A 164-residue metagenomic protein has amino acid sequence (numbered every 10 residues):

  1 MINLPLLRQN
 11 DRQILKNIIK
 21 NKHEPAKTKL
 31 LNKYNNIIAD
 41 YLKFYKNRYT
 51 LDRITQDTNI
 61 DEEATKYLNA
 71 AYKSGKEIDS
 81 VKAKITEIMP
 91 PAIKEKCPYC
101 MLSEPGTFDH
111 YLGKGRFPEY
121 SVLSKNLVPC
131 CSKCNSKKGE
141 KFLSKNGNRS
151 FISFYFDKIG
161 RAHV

Functional and structural regions predicted by a protein language model:
I2-I85: N-terminal accessory alpha/beta regions
L4-L7, L15, L30-L31, L42 (+10 more regions): Generic detector of leucine side chains in alpha-helical contexts
Y34-I38, I159-V164: Polar low-complexity intrinsically disordered regions
A70, D79, Y99-L102, K137: N-terminal start-of-chain detector that recognizes signal peptides and the immediate post-cleavage beginning
K82-M89, K94-K96, Y111-Y120: Catalytic micro-motifs at enzyme active sites that drive phosphoryl/nucleotidyl and oxygen chemistry
T86-T107, C131-C134: Short cysteine-rich loop/turn motifs with clustered Cys
P105-H163: Glycine- and acidic-residue-rich phosphate-binding/metal-coordinating active-site segment common to enzymes that handle
